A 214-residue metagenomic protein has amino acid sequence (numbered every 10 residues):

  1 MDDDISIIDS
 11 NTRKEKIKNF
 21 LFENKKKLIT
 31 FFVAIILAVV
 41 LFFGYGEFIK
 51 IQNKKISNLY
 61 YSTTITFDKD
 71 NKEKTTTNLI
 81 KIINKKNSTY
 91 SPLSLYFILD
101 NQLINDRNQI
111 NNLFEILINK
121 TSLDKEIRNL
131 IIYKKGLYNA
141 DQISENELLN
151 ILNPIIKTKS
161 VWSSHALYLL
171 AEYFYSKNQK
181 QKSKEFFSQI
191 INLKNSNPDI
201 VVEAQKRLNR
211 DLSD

Functional and structural regions predicted by a protein language model:
M1-D3, Q109, L113: Membrane-proximal soluble domains of inner-membrane proteins
M1-L37: N-terminal positive-inside, membrane-proximal cytosolic segments immediately preceding the first
D2-S6, S10, I65, N119-L123: Acidic, proline/glycine-rich low-complexity intrinsically disordered segments
N11, N53-S57, E73-T76, N146 (+1 more regions): Amphipathic alpha-helical repeat elements characteristic of tetratricopeptide repeat
A38-N58: Transmembrane signal-anchor/signal-peptide helices with a preference for the extracytoplasmic
S62-L93: Short extracytoplasmic
K74-I82, L113-L117, L152: Amphipathic alpha-helices of TPR/Sel1-like and other helical repeat/solenoid scaffolds
K86-T89, L95, Q102-N105, I110 (+1 more regions): Soluble extracytoplasmic domains of inner/organellar membrane proteins
